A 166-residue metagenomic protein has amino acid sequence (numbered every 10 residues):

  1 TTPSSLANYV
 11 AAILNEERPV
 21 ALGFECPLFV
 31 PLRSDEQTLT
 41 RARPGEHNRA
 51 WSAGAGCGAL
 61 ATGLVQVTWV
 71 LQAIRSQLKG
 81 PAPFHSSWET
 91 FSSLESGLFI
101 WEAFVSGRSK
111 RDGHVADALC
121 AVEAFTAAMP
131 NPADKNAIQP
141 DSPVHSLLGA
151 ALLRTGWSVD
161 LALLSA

Functional and structural regions predicted by a protein language model:
T2-A166: RNase H-like (RuvC/DEDD) metal-dependent nuclease/polynucleotide-processing core
